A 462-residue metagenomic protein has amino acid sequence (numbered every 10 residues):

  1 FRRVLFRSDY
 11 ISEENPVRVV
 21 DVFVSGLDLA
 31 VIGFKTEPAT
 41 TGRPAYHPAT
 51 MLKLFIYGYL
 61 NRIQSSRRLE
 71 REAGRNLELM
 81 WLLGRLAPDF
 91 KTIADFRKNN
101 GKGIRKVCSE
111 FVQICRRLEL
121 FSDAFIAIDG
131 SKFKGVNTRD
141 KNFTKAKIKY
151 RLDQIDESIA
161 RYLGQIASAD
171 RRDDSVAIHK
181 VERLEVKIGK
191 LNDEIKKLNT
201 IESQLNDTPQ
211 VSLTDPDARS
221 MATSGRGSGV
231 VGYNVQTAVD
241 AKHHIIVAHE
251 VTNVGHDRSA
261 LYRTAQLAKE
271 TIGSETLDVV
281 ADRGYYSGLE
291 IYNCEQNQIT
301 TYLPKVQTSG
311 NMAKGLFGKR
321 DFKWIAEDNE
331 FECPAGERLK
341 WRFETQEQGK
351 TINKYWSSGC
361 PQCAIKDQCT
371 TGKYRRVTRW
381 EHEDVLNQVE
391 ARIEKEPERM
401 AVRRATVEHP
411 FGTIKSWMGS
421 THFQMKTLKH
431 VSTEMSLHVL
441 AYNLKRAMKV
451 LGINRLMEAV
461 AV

Functional and structural regions predicted by a protein language model:
F1-L5: Short, small-residue-biased leader/transition segments that mark boundaries at the very start of proteins
S8-D9: Catalytic nucleotidyl-transfer cores of nucleotide-processing enzymes
S12-I56, N61, E381-L386: Basic, short loop/linker segments at the boundary and entry of helix-turn-helix/winged-helix-like folds
F55, R62-R75, G84-V462: Anion-binding and metal-coordination hotspots
